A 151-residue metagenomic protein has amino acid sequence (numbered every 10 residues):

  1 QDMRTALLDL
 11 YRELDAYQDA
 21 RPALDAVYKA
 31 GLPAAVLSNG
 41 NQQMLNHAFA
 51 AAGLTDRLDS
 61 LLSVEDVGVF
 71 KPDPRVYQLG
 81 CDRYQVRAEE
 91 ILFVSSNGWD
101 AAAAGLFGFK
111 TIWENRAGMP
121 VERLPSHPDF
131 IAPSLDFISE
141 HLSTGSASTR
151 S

Functional and structural regions predicted by a protein language model:
D2-V36, N46, P74: Short, acidic loop-to-helix structural element flanking the phosphoryl-transfer center in phosphate-processing enzymes
D25, L37, N41-Q42, N46-S151: Asp-based, Mg2+/Mn2+-dependent phosphohydrolase catalytic module
